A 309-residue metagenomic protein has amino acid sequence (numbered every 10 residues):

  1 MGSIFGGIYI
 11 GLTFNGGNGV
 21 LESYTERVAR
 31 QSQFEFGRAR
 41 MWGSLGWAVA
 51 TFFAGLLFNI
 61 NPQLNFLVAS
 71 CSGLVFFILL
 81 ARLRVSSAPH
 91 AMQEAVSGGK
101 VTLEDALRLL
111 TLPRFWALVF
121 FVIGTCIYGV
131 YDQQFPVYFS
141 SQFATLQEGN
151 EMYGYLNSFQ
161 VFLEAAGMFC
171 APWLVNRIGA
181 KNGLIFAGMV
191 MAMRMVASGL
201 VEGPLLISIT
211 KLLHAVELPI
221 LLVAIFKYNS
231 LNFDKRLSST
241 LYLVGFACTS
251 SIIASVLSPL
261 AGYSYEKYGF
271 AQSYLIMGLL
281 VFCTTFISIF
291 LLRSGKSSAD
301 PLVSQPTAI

Functional and structural regions predicted by a protein language model:
M1-G6, G199-K211: Helix-loop junctions at membrane interfaces in 12-TM secondary transporters
I8-L12, L110-Y131, L212-V216, A247: Pair of pore-lining "gating" transmembrane helices in MFS-fold secondary transporters
F14-R30, I220-D234: Intracellular juxtamembrane helix-capping segments at the cytosolic ends of symmetry-related transmembrane helices
N65-R82, Q272-L291: Symmetry-related core transmembrane helices of the 12-TM Major Facilitator Superfamily/SLC fold
L83-V119, A144-T145, P306-I309: Juxtamembrane intracellular "pre-TM" segments in multi-pass secondary transporters
Q133-Y153: Short amphipathic helix-loop junctions that connect adjacent transmembrane helices in Major Facilitator Superfamily/SLC
N182-A197: Structural signature of the two symmetry-related core transmembrane helices
R236-K267: A late C-terminal transmembrane helix in Major Facilitator Superfamily
